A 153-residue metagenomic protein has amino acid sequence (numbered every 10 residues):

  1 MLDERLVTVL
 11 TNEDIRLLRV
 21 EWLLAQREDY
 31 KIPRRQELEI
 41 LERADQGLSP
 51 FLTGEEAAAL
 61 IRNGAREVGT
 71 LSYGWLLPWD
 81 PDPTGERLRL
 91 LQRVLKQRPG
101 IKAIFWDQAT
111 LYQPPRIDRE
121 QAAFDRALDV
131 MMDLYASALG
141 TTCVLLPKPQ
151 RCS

Functional and structural regions predicted by a protein language model:
M1-S153: The feature represents the membrane-entry module of six-transmembrane cation channels
